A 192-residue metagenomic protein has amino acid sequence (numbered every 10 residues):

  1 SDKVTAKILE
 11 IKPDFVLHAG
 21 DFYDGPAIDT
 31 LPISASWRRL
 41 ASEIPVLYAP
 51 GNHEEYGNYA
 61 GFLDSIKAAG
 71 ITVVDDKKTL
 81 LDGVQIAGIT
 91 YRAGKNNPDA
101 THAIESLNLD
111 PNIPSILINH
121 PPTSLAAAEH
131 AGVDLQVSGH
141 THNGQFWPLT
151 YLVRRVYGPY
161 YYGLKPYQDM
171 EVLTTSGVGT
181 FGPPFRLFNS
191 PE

Functional and structural regions predicted by a protein language model:
S1-E192: Soluble catalytic domains of enzymes that build or remodel membrane lipids, polysaccharides, and related
